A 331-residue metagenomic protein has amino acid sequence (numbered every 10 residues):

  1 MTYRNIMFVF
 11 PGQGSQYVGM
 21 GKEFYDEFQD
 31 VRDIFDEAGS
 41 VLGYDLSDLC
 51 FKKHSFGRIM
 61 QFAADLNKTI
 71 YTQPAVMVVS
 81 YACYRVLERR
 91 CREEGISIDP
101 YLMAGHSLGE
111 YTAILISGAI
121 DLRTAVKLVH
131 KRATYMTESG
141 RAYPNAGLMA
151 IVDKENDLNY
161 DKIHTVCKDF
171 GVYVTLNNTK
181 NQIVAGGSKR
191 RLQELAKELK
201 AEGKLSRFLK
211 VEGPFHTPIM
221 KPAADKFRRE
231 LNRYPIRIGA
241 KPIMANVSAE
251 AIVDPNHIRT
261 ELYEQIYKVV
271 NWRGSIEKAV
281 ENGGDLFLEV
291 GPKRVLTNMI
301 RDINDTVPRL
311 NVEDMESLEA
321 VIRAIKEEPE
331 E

Functional and structural regions predicted by a protein language model:
M1-T2, P329-E331: Basic/polar N-terminal segments that are highly enriched at the extreme N-terminus, encompassing both cleavable
T2-K162, L286-L318: FabD-like malonyl-/acyl-CoA
Q13-G14, Y44, I116-Y267: Alpha/beta catalytic cores of group-transfer enzymes, especially the acyltransferase/condensing modules of polyketide
T72-P74, P214, V269: Glycine-rich phosphate/pyrophosphate-binding beta-alpha loops
I120-D121, A224-F227, D305-V307, K326-E330: Short, hinge-like loop/turn segments at secondary-structure boundaries
S248, P308-P329: Short, flexible loop segments at boundaries between secondary-structure elements
R273-E277: Short hydrophobic/charged patches on amphipathic alpha-helices used for structural packing and interfaces
V280-E281: Non-catalytic positions within long, well-ordered alpha-helices that form the structural scaffold/packing of enzyme
